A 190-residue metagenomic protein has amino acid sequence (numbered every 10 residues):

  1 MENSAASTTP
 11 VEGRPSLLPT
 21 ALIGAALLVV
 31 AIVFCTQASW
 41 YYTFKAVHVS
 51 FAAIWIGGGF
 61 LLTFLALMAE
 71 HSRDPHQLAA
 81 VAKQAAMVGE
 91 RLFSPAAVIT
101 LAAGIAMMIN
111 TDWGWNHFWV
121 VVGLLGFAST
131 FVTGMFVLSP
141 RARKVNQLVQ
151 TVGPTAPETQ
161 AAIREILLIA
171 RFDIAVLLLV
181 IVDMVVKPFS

Functional and structural regions predicted by a protein language model:
E2-S190: Polytopic transmembrane helical bundles with strong interfacial aromatic enrichment
